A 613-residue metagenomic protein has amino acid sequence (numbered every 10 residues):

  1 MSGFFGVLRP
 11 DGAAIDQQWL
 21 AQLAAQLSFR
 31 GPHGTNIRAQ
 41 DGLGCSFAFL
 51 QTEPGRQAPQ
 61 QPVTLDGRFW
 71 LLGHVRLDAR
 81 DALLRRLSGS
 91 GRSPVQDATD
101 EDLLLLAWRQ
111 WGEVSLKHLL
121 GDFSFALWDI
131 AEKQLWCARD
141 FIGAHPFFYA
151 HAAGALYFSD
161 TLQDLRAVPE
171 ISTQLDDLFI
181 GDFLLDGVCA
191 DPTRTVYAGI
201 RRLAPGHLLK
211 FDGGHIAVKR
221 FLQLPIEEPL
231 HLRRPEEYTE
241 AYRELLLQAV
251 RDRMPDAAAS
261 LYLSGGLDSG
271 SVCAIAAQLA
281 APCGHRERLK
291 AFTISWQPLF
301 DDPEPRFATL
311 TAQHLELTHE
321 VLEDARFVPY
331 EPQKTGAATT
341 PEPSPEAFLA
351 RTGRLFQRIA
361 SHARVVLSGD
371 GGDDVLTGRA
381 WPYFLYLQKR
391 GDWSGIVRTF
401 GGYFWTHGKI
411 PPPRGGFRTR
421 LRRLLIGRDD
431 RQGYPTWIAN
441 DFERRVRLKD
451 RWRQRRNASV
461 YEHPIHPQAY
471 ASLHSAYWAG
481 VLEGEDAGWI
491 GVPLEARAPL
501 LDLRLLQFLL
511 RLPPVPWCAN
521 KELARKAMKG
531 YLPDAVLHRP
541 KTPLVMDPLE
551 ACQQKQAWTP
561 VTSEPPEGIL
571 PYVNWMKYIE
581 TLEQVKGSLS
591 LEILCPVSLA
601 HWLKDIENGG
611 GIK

Functional and structural regions predicted by a protein language model:
M1-L8, A21-Q22, D41, A167 (+9 more regions): Adenosyl-5′-phosphate
M1-P341, T352, D534-A535, M576: Cysteine-centered catalytic environments shared across enzyme families
D11, G372, L603: Flexible, active-site-proximal loop/turn residues at the rims of small-molecule/cofactor binding pockets and catalytic
D100-D102, L120-D122, D177, P305 (+6 more regions): Conserved glycosyltransferase catalytic-site signature
A107, W111, L245, A249 (+8 more regions): Amphipathic alpha-helical segments in well-ordered regions
G112, T161, K389-I396, D429-D430 (+2 more regions): Short, solvent-exposed helix-helix connector turns and helix-capping sites enriched in acidic/polar residues
F141, G353-L421, W478-L505: Active-site adenylate/phosphate-handling loop in enzymes that bind or generate adenylated species
L279, R306, G336-T339, A380-L387 (+1 more regions): Short secondary-structure boundary/capping segments
